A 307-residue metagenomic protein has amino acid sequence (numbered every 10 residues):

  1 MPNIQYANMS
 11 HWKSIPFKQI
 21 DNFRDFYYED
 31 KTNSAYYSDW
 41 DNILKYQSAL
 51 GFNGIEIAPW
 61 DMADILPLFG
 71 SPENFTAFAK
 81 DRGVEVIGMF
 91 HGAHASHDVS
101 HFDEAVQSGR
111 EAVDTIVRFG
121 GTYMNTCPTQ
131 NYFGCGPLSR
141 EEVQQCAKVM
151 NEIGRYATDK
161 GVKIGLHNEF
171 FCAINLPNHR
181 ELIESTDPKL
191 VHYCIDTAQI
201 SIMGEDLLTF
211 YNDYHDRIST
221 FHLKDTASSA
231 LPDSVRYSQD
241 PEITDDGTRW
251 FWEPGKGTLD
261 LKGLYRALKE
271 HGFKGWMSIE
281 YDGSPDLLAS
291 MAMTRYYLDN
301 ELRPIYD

Functional and structural regions predicted by a protein language model:
M1-G121, E141, R295-D307: N-terminal pre-domain/capping segments
N3-Y6, G54, E85-F90, G121-N125 (+4 more regions): Structural preference for beta-strand elements that scaffold enzyme active sites
N8-S10, I57-P59, G88-A93, T126-P128 (+4 more regions): A cross-domain feature marking catalytic cores of carbohydrate-active enzymes and several ubiquitous metabolic/repair
I20-D21, G54-I55, N151-T258, Y306: Acidic/histidine-rich catalytic cores of soluble enzymes
S34-S38, A58-P72, H94-A105, Y132-G136 (+5 more regions): Acidic-and-aromatic substrate-binding clefts and catalytic sites of carbohydrate-active enzymes
W40, P72, A105-A112, V143-C146 (+6 more regions): Aromatic/hydrophobic pocket-lining residues that form the small-molecule binding cavity in soluble enzyme cores
Q47, I55, A79, I116 (+5 more regions): Conserved, mostly hydrophobic/aromatic
K80-E85, D98-Y193: Active-site acidic/histidine proton-transfer and metal-coordination neighborhood in alpha/beta enzyme cores
